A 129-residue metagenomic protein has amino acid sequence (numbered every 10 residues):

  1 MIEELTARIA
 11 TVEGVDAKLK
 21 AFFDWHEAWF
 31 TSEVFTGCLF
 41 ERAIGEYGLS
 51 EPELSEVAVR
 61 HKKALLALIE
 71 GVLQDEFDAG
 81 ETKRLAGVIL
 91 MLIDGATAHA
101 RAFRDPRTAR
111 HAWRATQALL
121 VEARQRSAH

Functional and structural regions predicted by a protein language model:
I2, A17-K20, S50-D75, G87 (+2 more regions): Amphipathic alpha-helical packing segments from all-alpha helical-bundle domains
L5, I9, G48-E51, L73 (+2 more regions): Short amphipathic alpha-helical interaction patches enriched in hydrophobic/aromatic residues with interspersed Lys/Arg
T6-S32, A86-I89: Hydrophobic alpha-helical connector segments
V12, F22, A115-H129: N-terminal hydrophobic signal/anchor transmembrane helix of membrane proteins
W29-S32, L90-R107, L119-R126: Amphipathic C-terminal alpha-helical segment
S32-E53: Amphipathic alpha-helical segments used for helix-helix packing
R42, R84-M91: Residue register of alpha-helical TPR repeats
F77-K83: Short, charged helix-capping/linker segments at alpha-helix termini
